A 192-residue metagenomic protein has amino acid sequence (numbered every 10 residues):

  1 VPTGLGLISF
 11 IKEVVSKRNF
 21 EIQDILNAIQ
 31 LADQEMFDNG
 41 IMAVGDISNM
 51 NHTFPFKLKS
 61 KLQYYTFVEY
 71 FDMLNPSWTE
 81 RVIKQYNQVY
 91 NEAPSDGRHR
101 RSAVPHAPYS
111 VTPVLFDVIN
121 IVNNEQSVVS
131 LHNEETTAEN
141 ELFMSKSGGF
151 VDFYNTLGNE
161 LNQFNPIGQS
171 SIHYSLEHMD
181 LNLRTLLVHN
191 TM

Functional and structural regions predicted by a protein language model:
V1, F54-L58, P113-V129: Short amphipathic alpha-helices and their capping/turn segments at secondary-structure boundaries
V1-L26, Y65-F71, T137-N182: Active-site gating loops and adjacent loop-to-helix segments of metal-dependent hydrolytic enzymes
P2-K61, I83-D96: Alpha-helical scaffold segments that flank or form the walls of functional sites
N39-G40, E92-R100, S171-T185: A structural motif corresponding to the C-terminal end of an alpha-helix and its immediate exit/capping segment
V44-G45, Y64-V68, R101-P105, V129-L131 (+1 more regions): Hydrophobic faces of well-ordered beta-strands that scaffold small-molecule active sites in alpha/beta enzyme cores
G45-D46, V104-N120, T191: Active-site glycine- and acidic-residue-rich loops that bind and position anionic ligands or nucleotide-like cofactors
S48, Q163, R184-M192: Catalytic beta/alpha-barrel core
N49-M50, E69-M73, H106-P108, E134-A138 (+1 more regions): Active-site beta-loop-alpha junctions enriched in small/polar residues
